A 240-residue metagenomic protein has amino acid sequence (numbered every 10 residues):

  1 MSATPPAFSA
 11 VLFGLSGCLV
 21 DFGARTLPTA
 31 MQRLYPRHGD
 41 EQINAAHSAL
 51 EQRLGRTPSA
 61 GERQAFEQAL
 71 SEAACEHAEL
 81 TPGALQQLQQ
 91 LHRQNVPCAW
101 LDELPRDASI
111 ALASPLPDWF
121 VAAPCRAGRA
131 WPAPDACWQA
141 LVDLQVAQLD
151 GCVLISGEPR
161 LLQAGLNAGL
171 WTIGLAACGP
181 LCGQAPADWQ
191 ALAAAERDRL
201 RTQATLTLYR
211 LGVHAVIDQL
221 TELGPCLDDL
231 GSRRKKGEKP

Functional and structural regions predicted by a protein language model:
M1-P58: Active-site neighborhood of HAD-like aspartate-dependent phosphohydrolases
S2-F13, L85, Q89-V96, R106 (+1 more regions): Asp-based, Mg2+/Mn2+-dependent phosphohydrolase catalytic module
A24-L27, H77, R201: Generic structural signal for well-ordered, non-membrane alpha-helical segments in soluble metabolic enzymes
T26, A30, G83, A136: Charged catalytic carboxylate motif
L27-M31, Y35, L50, E62-S71 (+1 more regions): Hydrophobic alpha-helical core bundles mediating ligand binding, dimerization, or RNAP-core interactions
E51-Q94: Metal-dependent phosphoesterase signature
C98-W100: Nucleotide-state-sensitive switch-loop elements of NTP-binding domains
D102-L104: Conserved phosphate-coupling serine/threonine residues in phosphotransfer and NTP-handling enzymes
